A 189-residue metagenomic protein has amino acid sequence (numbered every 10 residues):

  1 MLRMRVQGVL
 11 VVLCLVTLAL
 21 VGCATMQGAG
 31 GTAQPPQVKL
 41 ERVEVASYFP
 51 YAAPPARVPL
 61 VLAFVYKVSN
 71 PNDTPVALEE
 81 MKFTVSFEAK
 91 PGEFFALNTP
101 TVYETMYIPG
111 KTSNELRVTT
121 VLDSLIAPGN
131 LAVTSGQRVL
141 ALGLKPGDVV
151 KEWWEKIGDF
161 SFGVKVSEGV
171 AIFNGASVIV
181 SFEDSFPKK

Functional and structural regions predicted by a protein language model:
M1-C23: Sec-dependent bacterial lipoprotein signal peptides
L20-L40: Bacterial Sec signal peptide processing site at the extreme N-terminus
A46-V61, S69-A77, Y107-G110, I157: Short, solvent-exposed beta-strand/turn "edge" segments of beta-rich domains on protein surfaces
L60-L62, M81, N114, V164: Hydrophobic core residues within well-ordered beta-strands of beta-rich domains
D73-E93: Short acidic, flexible loop segments centered on an aromatic residue
P91-L142: Intrinsically disordered, low-complexity Pro/Gly/Ser/Thr-rich segments with frequent PxxP/GP/PP motifs and embedded
L122-K189: Terminal connector regions
